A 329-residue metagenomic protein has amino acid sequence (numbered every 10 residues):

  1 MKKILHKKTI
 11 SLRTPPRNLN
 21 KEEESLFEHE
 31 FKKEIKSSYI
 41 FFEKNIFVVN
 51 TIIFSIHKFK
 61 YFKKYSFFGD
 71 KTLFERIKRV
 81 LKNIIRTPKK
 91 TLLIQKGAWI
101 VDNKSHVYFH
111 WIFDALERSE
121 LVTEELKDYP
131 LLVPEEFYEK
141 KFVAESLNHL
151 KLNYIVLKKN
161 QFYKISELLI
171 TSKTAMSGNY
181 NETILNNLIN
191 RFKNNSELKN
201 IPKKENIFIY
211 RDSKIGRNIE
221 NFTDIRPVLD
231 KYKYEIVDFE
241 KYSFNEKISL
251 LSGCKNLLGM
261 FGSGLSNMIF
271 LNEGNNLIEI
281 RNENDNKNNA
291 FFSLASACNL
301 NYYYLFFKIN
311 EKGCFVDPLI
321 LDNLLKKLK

Functional and structural regions predicted by a protein language model:
M1-K329: The feature primarily captures lumenal catalytic ectodomains of type II secretory-pathway glycosyltransferases
